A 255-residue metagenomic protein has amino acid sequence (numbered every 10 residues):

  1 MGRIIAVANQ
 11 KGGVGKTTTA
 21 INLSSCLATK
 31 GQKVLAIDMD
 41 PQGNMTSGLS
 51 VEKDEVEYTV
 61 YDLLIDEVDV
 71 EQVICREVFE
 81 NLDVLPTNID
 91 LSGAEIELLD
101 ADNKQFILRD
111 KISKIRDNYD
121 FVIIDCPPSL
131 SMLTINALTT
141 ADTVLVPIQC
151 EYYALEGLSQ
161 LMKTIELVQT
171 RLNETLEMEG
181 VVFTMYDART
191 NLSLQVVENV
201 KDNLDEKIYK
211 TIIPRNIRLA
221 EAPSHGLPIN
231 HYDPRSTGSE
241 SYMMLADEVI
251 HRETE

Functional and structural regions predicted by a protein language model:
M1-E255: P-loop NTP-binding core
